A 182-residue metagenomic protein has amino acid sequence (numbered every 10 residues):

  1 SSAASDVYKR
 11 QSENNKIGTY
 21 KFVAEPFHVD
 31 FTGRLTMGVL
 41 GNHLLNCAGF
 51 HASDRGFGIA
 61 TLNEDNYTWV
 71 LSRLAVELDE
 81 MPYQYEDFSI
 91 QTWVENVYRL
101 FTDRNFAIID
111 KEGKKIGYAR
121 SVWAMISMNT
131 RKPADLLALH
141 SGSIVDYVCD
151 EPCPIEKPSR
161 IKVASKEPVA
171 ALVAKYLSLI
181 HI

Functional and structural regions predicted by a protein language model:
A3-Y8, I182: Short, small-residue-biased leader/transition segments that mark boundaries at the very start of proteins
K9-H43, I126-R131, L136-I180: Catalytic strand-loop segment that frames the active site of acyl-thioester-processing enzymes
F22, V76, T92, F106 (+2 more regions): Preference for bulky hydrophobic residues occupying beta-strand positions in well-ordered beta-sheet regions
G38-E64, L177-L179: Active-site helix/loop of acyl-thioester processing domains in fatty-acid/polyketide metabolism, spanning hotdog-fold
V70-R73: Short, structured beta-strand/loop micro-motifs enriched in basic residues and often containing a Trp
A75-E112: Hydrophobic beta-sheet segments that form the core/acyl-binding groove of ACP/CoA-dependent acyl-chain-processing
V97-G142: Contiguous mid-protein beta-loop-alpha structural module that forms a pocket-lining wall or clamp of enzyme active
